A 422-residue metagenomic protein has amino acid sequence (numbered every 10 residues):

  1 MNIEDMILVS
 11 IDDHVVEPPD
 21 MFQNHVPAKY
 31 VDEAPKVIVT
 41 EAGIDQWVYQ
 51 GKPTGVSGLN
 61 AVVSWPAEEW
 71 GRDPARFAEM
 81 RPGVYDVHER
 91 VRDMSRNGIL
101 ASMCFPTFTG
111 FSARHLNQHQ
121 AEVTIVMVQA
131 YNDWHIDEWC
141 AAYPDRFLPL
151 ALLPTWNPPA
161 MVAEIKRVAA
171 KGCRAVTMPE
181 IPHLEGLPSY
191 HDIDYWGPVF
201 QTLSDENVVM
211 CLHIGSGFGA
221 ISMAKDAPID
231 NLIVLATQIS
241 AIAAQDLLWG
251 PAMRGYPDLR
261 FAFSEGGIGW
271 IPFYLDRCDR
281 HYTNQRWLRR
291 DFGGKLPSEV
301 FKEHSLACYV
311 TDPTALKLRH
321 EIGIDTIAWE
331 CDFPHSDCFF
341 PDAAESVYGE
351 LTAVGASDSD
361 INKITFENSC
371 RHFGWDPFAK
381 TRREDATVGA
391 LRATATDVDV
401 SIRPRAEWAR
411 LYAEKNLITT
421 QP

Functional and structural regions predicted by a protein language model:
N2-I7, E17-D73, F77-A101, D133-A141 (+7 more regions): Mid-to-C-terminal alpha-helical segments outside catalytic/metal-binding sites
L8, D13, P74-P82, S95-N117 (+2 more regions): Divalent metal-dependent hydrolysis catalytic cores, especially in the metallo-beta-lactamase
V9-V16, M210-G215: Histidine-centered catalytic micro-motifs
H14, T107, I181, G215-S216 (+1 more regions): Flexible loop residues that form catalytic and substrate-binding hotspots at small-molecule/glycan-binding clefts
R96-G98, T109-D137, P158-R167, Y190-I193: Active-site loop-helix segments enriched in His/Asp/Glu that coordinate and activate a nucleophilic water at divalent
F105-T109, I214-A220, F333-H335: Short glycine-enriched loops at secondary-structure junctions
L116-Q120, K225-L235, A344-G349: Short glycine/proline- and charge-enriched loop/turn segments that cap or connect secondary-structure elements
V126, C140, D145-L148, L153 (+3 more regions): Catalytic pocket-lining loop regions of alpha/beta-barrel enzymes, especially the amidohydrolase/enolase/GH5 lineages
